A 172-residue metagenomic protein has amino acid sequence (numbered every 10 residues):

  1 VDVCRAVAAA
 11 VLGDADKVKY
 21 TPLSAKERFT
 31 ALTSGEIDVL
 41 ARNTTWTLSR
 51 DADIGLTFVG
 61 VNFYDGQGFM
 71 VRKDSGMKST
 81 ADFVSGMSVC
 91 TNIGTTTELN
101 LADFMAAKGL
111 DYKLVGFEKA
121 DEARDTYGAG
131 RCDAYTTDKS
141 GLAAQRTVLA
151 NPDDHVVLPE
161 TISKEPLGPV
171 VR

Functional and structural regions predicted by a protein language model:
V1-V11, T44-L48, D65-R124, K139-A143: Bilobed "Venus flytrap"/periplasmic-binding protein-like clamshell domains and structurally analogous long
R5, A9, G13, K17-D82 (+1 more regions): Acidic, polar ligand-binding/catalytic clefts
D14-K17, E36-D38, S85-M87, L110-Y112 (+2 more regions): Loop/turn elements at helix/coil->beta-strand transitions in domains of secreted/extracellular proteins
E27, A41-D53, N100-A107, G128-S163: A ligand-binding cleft/hinge motif common to bilobed small-molecule-binding domains
R28-F29, D121-R124, K164: A short acidic, often aromatic-flanked loop/helix-cap motif at beta-alpha or helix-coil junctions that lines enzyme
T33, N92, P166: Short glycine/serine/threonine-biased micro-segments
S34-E36, D125, A129: Alpha-helical segments with a strong preference for the paired helices of cellulosomal dockerin domains
P166-R172: A short beta-strand structural signal in non-transmembrane regions
